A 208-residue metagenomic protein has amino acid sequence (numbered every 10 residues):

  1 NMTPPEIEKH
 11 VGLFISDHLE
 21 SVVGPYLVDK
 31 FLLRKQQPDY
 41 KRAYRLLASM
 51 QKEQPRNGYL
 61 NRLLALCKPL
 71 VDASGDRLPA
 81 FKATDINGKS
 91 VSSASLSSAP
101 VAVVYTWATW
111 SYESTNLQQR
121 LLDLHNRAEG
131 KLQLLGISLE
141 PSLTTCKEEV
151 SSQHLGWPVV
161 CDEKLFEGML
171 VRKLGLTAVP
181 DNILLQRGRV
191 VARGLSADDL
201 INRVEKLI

Functional and structural regions predicted by a protein language model:
N1-P55: Preference for long, solvent-exposed alpha-helical segments and helix-linker "stalks"
N61-A94: N-terminal "domain-start" segment that seeds a small globular fold
D85-K89, P158, M169: A cross-kingdom marker for long, charged
S92-L121, Q133: Short active-site neighborhood of thiol/selenol oxidoreductases, capturing the structured segment around
S98-A102, E129-Q133, H154-W157, R187: Loop/turn elements at helix/coil->beta-strand transitions in domains of secreted/extracellular proteins
T106-T109, L139-P141, L195: Structural motif
E113-Q153, L165-V171: Structural microenvironment flanking redox-active thiols in thiol-disulfide oxidoreductases
L155, K164-I208: Thiol/disulfide oxidoreductase modules built on the thioredoxin-like
